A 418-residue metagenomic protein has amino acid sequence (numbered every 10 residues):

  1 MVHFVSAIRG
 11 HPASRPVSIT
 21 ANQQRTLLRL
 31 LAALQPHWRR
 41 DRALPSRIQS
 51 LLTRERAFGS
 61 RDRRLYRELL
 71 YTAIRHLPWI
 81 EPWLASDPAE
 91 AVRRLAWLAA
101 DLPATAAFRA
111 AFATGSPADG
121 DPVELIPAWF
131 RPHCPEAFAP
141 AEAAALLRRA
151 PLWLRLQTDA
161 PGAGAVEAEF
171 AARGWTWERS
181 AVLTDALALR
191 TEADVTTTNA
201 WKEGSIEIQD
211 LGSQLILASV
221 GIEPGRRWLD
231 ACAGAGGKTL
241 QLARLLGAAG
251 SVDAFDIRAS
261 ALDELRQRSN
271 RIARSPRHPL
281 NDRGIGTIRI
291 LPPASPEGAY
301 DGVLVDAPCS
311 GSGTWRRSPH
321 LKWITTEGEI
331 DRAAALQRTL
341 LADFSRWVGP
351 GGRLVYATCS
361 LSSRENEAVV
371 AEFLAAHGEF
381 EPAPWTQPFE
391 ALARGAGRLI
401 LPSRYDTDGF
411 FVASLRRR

Functional and structural regions predicted by a protein language model:
M1-R418: S-adenosylmethionine
